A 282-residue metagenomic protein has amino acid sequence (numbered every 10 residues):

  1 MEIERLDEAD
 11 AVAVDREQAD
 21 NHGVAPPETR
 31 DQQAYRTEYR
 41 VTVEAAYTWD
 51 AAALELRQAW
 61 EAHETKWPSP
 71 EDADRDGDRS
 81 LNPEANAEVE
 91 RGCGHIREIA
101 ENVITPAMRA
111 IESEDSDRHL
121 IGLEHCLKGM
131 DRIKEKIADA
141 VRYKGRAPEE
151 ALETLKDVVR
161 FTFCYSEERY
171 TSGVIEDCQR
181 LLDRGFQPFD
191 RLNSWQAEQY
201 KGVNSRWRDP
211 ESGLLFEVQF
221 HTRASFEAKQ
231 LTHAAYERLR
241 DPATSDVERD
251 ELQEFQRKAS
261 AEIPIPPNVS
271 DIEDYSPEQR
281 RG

Functional and structural regions predicted by a protein language model:
E2-T154, P242-D246, S260-G282: Charge-rich, low-complexity segments
G145-G282: Long beta-strand-rich cores associated with HINT superfamily self-processing modules
